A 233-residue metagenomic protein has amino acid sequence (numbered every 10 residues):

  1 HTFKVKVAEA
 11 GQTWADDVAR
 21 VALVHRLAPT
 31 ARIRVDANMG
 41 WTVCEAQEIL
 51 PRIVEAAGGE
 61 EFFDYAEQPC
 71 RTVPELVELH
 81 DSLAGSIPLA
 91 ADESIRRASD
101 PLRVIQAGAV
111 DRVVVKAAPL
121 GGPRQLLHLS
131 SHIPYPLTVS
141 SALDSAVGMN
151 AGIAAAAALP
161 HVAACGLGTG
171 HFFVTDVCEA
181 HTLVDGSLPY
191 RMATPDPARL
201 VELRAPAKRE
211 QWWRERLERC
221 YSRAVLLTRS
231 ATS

Functional and structural regions predicted by a protein language model:
V5-N150, A154, V177, T182-L183: Catalytic core of soluble alpha/beta enzymes
V43, D144-S233: Flexible C-terminal active-site loop/helix
